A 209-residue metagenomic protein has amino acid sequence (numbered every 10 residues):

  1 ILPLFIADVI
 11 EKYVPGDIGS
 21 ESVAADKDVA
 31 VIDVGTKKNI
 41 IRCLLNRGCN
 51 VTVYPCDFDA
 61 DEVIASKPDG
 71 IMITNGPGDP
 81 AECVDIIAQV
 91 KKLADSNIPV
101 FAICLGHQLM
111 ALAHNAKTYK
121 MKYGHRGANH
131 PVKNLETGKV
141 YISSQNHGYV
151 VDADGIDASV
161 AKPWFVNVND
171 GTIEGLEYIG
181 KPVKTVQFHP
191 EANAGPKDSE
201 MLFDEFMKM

Functional and structural regions predicted by a protein language model:
I1-D61, A65-S66, P80, A88 (+2 more regions): RNA-binding accessory domains that recognize and position tRNA/RNA substrates
D28-D33, S143-S144, K184-F188: Active-site-proximal beta-strand elements of phosphoester/diester hydrolases
I32, Y54, M121, V166 (+2 more regions): Hydrophobic residues at beta-strand termini and immediately following loops that shape nucleotide-binding pockets
V51, V100, V183: Hydrophobic anchor at the start of a short beta-strand that flanks the dinucleotide cofactor-binding loop
D69-G70, N75-A153, G195-E205: Cysteine-nucleophile active-site neighborhood
G138-G180: Catalytic beta-strand/loop cores that center a nucleophilic Ser/Cys/Thr and support acyl-enzyme chemistry
G175-M209: A glycine-centered loop/beta-turn motif at secondary-structure junctions
